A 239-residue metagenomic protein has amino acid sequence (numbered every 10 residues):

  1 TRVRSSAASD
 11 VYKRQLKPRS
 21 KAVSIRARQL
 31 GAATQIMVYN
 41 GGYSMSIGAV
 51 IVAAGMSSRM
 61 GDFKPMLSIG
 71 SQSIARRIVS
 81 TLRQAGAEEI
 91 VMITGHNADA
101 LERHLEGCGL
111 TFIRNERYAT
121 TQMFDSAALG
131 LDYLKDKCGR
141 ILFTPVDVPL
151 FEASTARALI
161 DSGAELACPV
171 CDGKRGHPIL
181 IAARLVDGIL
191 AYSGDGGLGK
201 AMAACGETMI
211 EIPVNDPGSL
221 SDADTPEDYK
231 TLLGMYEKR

Functional and structural regions predicted by a protein language model:
T1-Q15: Single conserved hydrophobic/aromatic residue that forms the stacking wall/gate of nucleotide- or nucleobase-binding
P18, Q29-L30: Cationic, low-complexity basic patches in intrinsically disordered or flexible, solvent-exposed regions
Y39-M45, D187, S193-R239: Conserved alpha/beta core of the MobA/IspD/sugar-nucleotide pyrophosphorylase nucleotidyltransferase superfamily
Y43-T94, A98: N-terminal glycine-rich phosphate-binding loop and ensuing alpha1 helix
D99-L105: Acidic helix N-cap motif at the loop->helix transition within catalytic regions of sugar-transfer enzymes
G107-T121: Conserved donor nucleotide-binding strand/loop of the catalytic core
A119-D187: Conserved beta-loop-beta/alpha segment of the NTase-like Rossmann-fold superfamily that binds/positions NTPs
